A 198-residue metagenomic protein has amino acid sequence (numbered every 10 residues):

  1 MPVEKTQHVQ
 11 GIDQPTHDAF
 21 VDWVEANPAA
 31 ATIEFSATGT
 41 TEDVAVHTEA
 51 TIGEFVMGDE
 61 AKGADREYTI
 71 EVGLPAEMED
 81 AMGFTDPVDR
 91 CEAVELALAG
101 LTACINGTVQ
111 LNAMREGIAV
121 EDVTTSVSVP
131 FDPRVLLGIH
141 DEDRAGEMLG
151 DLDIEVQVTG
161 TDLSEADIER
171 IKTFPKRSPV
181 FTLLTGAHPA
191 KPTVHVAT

Functional and structural regions predicted by a protein language model:
M1-A99, V109-T198: Extended beta-strand/beta-hairpin segments
